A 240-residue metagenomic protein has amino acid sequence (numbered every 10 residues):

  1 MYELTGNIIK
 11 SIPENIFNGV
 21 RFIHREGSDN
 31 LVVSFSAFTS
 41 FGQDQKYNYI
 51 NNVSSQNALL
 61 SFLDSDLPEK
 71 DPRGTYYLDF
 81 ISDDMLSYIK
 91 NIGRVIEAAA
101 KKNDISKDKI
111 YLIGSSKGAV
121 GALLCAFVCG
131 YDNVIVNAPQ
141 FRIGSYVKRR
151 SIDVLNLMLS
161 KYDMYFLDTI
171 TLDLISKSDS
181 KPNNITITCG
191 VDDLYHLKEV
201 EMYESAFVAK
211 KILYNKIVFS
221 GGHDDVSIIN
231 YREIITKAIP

Functional and structural regions predicted by a protein language model:
I8-D71: Short, surface-exposed "cap/lid" segments of acyl-processing enzymes
F38, S116, Q140, V191-D193: Residue-level signal for short, function-critical loop segments
D79-N103: Alpha/beta-hydrolase active-site loop
D104-S116: Alpha/beta-hydrolase fold nucleophile elbow
G114-L124: Glycine-rich nucleophile elbow surrounding the catalytic serine of serine-hydrolase chemistry
L124-V134: Conserved hydrolase catalytic core segment
I135-Y146: Active-site nucleophile loop of the alpha/beta-hydrolase fold
G144-I228, R232-I239: The feature captures the conserved acid-bearing segment of alpha/beta-hydrolase catalytic domains
